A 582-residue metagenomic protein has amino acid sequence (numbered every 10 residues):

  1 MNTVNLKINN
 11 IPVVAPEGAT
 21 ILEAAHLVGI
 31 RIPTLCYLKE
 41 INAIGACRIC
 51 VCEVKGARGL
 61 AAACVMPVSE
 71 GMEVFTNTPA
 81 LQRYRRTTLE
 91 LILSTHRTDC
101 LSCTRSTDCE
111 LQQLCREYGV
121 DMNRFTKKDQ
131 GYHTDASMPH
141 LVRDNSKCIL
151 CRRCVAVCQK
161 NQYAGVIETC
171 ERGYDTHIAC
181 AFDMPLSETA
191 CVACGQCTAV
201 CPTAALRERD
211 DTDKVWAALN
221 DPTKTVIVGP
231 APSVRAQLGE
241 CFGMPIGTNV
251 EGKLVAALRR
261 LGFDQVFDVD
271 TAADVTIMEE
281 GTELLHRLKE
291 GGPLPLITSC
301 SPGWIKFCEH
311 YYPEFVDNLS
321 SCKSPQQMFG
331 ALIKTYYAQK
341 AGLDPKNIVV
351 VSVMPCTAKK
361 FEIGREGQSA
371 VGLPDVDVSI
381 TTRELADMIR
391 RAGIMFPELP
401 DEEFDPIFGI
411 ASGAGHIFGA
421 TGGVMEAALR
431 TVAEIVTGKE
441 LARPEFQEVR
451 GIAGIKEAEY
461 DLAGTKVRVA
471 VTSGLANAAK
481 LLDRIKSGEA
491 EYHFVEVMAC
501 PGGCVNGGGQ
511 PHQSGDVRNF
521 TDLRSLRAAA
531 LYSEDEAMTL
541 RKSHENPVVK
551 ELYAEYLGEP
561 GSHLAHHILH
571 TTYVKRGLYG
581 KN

Functional and structural regions predicted by a protein language model:
M1-I11: Eukaryote-biased recognition of intrinsically disordered, low-complexity regulatory segments
V4-N5, A15-L81, R85, R209-N582: Iron-sulfur-associated redox domains of electron-transfer enzymes in respiratory and anaerobic energy metabolism
N9-I11, A181-D183, S233: Short strand-loop junctions, especially beta-strand C-caps/beta-turns that link beta-sheets to coils or alpha-helices
V14, S137, K147, A190 (+2 more regions): Charged, low-complexity surface patches
R48-A193, A199, L206-D221, T225: Fe-S ferredoxin-like electron-transfer domains and their immediately adjacent linker/connector regions across
Q162, C201, Y337-A341: Structural motif corresponding to the C-terminal cap of alpha-helices
